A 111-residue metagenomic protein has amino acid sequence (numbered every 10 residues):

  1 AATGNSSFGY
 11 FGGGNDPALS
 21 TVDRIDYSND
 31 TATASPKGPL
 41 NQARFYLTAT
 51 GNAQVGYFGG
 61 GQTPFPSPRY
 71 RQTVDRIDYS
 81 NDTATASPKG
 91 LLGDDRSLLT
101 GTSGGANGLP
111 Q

Functional and structural regions predicted by a protein language model:
A1-Q111: Polar, enzyme-active/binding microenvironments
